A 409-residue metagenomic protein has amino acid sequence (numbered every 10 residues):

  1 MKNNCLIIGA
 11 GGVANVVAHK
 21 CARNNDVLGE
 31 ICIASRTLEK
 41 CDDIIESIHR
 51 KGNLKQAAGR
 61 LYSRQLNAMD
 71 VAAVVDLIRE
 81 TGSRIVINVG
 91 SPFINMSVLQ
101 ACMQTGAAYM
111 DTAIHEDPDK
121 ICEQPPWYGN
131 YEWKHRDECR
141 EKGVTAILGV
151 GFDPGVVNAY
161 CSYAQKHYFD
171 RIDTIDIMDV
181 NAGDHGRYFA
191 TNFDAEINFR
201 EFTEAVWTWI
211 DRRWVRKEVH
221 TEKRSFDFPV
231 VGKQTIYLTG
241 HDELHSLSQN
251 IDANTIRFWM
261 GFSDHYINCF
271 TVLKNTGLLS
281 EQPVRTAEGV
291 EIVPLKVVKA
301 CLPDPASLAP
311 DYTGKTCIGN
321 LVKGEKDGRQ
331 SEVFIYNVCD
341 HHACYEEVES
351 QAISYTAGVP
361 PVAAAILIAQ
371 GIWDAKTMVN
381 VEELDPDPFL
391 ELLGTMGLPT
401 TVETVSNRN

Functional and structural regions predicted by a protein language model:
C5-G12: Conserved N-terminal Rossmann-fold NAD(P)-binding element of oxidoreductases
A14-A18: N-terminal Rossmann-fold NAD(P) dinucleotide-binding loop
R36-K40: Helix N-cap at the beta1-alpha1 junction of Rossmann-like dinucleotide-binding domains, i.e., the first residues
G52-D70: Rossmann-fold cofactor-recognition segment
Q65-G82, I94: Conserved Rossmann-fold cofactor-binding substructure of NAD(P)-dependent oxidoreductases
I78, R84-V89, Y109-D111: N-terminal Rossmann-like NAD(P) cofactor-binding module of classical short-chain dehydrogenase/reductase
L99, Q104, T112-V144: Rossmann-fold NAD(P)-binding glycine/threonine-rich loop
K166-N409: C-terminal catalytic/substrate-binding lobe primarily of soluble NAD(P)-dependent oxidoreductases
